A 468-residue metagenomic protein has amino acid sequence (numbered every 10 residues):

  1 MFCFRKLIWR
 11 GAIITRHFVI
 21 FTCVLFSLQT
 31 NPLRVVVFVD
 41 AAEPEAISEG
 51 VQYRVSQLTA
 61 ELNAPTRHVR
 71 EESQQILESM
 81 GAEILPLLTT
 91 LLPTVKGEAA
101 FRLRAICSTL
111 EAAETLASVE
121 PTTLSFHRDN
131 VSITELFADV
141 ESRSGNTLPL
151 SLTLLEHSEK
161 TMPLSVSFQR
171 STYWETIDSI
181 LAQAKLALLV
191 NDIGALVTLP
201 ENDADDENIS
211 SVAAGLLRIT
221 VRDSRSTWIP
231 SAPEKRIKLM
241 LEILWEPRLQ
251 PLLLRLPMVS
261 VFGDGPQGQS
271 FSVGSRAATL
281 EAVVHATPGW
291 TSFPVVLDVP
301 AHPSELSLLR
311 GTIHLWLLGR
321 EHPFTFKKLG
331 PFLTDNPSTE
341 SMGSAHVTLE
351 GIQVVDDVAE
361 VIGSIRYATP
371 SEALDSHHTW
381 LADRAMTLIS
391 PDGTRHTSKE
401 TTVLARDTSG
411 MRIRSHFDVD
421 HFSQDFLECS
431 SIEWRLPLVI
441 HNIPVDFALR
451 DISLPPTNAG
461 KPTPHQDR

Functional and structural regions predicted by a protein language model:
M1-I14: N-terminal secretory signal peptides that target proteins for export/translocation
E43-E49, R70-A82, T90, F101-E111: Structural detector for internal amphipathic alpha-helices that build alpha-solenoid repeat scaffolds
V51-R54, T66, L77-L85, K96: Alpha-helix initiation and capping sites
L58, L87-T89: Buried hydrophobic core positions in alpha-solenoid tandem helical repeats
L62-H68, P93-E98: Short coil turns that connect the paired helices of HEAT/ARM alpha-solenoid repeats
F101-T123, T198-R218: Pro/Ala/Gly-rich low-complexity, hydrophilic intrinsically disordered segments
E111-I177, Q183-E201: N-terminal export/assembly leaders
K185, N191-R468: Alpha-helical, hydrophobic structural elements that either
